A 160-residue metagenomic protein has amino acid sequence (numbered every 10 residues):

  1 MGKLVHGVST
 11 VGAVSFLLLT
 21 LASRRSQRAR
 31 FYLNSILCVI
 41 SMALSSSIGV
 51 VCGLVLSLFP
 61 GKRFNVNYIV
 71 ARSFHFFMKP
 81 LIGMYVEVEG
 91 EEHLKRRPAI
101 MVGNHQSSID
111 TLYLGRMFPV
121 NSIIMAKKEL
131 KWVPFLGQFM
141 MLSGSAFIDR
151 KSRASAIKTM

Functional and structural regions predicted by a protein language model:
M1-L4, R28, F77, M125: Intrinsically disordered, low-complexity sequence elements enriched in Ser/Thr/Gly/Pro
G2-R25: Terminal signal-anchor or tail-anchor transmembrane helices that tether membrane-associated enzymes to cellular
K3, R24-R30, K62-R63, R72 (+4 more regions): Arginine residue identity/basic-tract feature
L21-E87, Q138-F139: A transmembrane-helix-recognition feature enriched in membrane-embedded lipid enzymes and envelope glyco-/phospholipid
P80-M160: Soluble catalytic domains of membrane acyltransferases
